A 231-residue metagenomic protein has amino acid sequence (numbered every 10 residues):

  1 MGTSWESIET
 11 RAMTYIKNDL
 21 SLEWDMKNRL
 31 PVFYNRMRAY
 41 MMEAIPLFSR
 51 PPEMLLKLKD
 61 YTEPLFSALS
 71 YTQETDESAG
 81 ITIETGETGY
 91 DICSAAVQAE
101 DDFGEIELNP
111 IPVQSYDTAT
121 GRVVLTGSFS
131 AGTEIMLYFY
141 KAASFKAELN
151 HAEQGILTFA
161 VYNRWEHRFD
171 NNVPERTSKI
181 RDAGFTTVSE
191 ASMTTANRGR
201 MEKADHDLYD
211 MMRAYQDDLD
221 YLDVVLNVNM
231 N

Functional and structural regions predicted by a protein language model:
M1-S70, D76-G80, E84-T88, E100-H151 (+1 more regions): Conserved short "hinge" loops at termini or chain/domain junctions
E53-K57, E166-S178: Short, solvent-exposed secondary-structure capping/transition elements
L137-A142, E175-R181: Short acidic, glycine/tyrosine-flanked loop/strand segments centered on an H-E-D-like triad
N150-D170: Elongated alpha-helical scaffolds
A183-T194: Eukaryote-specific, cytoplasm-facing alpha-helical/coiled-coil scaffolding segments in long proteins
A196-D207: Glycine-rich, aromatic-bearing surface loops/beta-hairpins
